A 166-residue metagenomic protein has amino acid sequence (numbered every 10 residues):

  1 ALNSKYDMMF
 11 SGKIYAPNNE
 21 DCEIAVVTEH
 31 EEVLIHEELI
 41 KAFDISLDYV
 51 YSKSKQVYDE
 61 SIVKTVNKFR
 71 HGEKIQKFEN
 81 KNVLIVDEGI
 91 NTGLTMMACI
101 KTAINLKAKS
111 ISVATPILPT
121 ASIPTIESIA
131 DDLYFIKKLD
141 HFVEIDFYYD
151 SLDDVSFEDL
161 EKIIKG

Functional and structural regions predicted by a protein language model:
A1-G166: PRPP-associated nucleotide enzymes
